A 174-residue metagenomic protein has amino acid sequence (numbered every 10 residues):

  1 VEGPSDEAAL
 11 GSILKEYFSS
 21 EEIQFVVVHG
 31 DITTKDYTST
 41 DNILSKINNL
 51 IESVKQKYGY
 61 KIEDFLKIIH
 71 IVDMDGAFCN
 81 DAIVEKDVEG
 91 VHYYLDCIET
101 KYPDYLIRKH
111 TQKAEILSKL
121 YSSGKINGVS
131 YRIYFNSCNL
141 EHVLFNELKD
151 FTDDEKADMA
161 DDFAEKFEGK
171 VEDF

Functional and structural regions predicted by a protein language model:
V1-E2, N136: Small/polar loops that bind or transfer phosphate-bearing groups
G3-E7: Short acidic, Gly/Ser-rich segments with clustered Asp/Glu that frequently serve as metal-coordination loops in enzyme
A8-F174: C-terminal accessory helical subdomains adjacent to catalytic cores in phosphodiester- and nucleotide-handling enzymes
